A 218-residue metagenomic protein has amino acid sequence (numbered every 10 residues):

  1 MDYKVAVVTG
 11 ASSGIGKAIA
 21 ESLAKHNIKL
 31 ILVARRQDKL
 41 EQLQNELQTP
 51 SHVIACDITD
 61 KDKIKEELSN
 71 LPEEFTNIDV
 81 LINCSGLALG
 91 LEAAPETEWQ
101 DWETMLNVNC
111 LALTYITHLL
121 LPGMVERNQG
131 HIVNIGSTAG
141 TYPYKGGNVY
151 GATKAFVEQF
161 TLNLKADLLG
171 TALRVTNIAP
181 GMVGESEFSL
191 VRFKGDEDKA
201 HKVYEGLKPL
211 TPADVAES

Functional and structural regions predicted by a protein language model:
S12-S13: Conserved glycine-rich cofactor-binding loop
H26-Q42: Conserved glycine-rich Rossmann-like NAD(P)H-binding loop of the short-chain dehydrogenase/reductase
A55-E66, W99: The beta1-alpha1 cofactor-binding region of Rossmann-like NAD(H)/NADP(H)-dependent oxidoreductases
E92-A94, E98-T104: Substrate-binding pocket helix/loop in short-chain dehydrogenase/reductase
T117, T153: Active-site helix of classical SDR
S137: Residue(s) in the substrate-gating loop at a strand-loop-helix junction that position the organic substrate next
N177-I178, E197-S218: C-terminal helical subdomain
